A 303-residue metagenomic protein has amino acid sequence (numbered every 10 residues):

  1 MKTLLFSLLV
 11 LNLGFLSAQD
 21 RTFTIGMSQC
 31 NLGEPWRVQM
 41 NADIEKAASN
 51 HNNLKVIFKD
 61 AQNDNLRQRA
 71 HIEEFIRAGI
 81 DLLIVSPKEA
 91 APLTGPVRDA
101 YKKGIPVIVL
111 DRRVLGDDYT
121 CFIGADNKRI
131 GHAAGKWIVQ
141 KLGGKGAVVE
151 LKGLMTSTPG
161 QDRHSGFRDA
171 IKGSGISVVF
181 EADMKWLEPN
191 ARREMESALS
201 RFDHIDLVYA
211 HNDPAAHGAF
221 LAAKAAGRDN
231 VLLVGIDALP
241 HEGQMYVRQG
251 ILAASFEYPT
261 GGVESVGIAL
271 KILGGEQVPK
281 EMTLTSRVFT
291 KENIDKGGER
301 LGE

Functional and structural regions predicted by a protein language model:
M1-T24, N50, R98-I105, E303: Short, low-complexity disordered leader/linker segments with a strong preference for bacterial N-terminal type II
R21-F23, M155, P159, A170-I171 (+1 more regions): Hinge/cleft segment of the Venus flytrap/periplasmic-binding protein
T24-A47, H51, V56-A70, E74 (+5 more regions): Extracytoplasmic "Venus flytrap"
I25, Q68, I123-V148, N190-R192 (+2 more regions): Hydrophobic alpha-helical segments within soluble ligand-binding/sensing domains
W36-N50, L54, I130-A134, T158-S177 (+3 more regions): Short, solvent-exposed amphipathic alpha-helices that sit in or adjacent to ligand/effector-binding or catalytic
E73-I76, L82-Y101, F167, V179-F180 (+1 more regions): Hydrophobic alpha-helical
L82, A90-R129, Q140, A147 (+3 more regions): Flexible loop/hinge segments that line or gate small-molecule binding clefts
